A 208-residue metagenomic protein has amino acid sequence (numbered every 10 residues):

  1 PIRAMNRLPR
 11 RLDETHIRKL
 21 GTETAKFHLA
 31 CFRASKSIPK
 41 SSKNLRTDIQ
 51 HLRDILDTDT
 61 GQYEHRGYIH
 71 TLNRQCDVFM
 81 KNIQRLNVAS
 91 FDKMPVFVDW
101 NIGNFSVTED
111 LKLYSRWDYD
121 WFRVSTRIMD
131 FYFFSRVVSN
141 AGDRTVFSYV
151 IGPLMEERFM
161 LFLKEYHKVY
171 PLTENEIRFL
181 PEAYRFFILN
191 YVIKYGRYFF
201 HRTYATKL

Functional and structural regions predicted by a protein language model:
P1-R10, D54-Q62, L189-A205: A glycine-centered beta->alpha junction motif in the catalytic cores of kinase/phosphotransferase enzymes
R10-H70, K93: A cross-family kinase active-site recognition segment
T15, E174-Y184: All-alpha amphipathic helical-bundle segments outside canonical DNA-binding/catalytic cores that form hydrophobic
C31-P39, R85-S90, Y170-E176: Surface-exposed helix-capping loop/turn segments at secondary-structure junctions
I69, R74-N82: Mechanochemical coupling/switch segment within NTP-driven translocation systems
M80-M129: Active-site acidic catalytic loop and adjacent metal/ATP-binding pocket of ATP-dependent phosphoryl transfer enzymes
R123, A183-F187: Transmembrane helix-bundle signature of multi-pass membrane transporters/permeases
M129-Y170, F187-T203: Active-site activation/catalytic loop segments of kinase-like enzymes and analogous catalytic loops in related
